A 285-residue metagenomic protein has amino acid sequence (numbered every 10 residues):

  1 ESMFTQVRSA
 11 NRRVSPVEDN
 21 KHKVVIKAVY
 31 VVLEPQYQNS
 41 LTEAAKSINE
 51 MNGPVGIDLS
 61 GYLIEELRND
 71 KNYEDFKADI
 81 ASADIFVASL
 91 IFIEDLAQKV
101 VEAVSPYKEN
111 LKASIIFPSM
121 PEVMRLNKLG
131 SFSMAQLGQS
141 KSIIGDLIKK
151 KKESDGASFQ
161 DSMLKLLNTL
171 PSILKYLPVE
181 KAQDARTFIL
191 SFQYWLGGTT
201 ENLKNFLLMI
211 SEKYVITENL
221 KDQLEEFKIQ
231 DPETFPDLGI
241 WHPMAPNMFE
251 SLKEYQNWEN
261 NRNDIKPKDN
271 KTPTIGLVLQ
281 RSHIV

Functional and structural regions predicted by a protein language model:
E1-V285: An N-terminal assembly and electron-transfer interface module characteristic of large anaerobic redox and radical
